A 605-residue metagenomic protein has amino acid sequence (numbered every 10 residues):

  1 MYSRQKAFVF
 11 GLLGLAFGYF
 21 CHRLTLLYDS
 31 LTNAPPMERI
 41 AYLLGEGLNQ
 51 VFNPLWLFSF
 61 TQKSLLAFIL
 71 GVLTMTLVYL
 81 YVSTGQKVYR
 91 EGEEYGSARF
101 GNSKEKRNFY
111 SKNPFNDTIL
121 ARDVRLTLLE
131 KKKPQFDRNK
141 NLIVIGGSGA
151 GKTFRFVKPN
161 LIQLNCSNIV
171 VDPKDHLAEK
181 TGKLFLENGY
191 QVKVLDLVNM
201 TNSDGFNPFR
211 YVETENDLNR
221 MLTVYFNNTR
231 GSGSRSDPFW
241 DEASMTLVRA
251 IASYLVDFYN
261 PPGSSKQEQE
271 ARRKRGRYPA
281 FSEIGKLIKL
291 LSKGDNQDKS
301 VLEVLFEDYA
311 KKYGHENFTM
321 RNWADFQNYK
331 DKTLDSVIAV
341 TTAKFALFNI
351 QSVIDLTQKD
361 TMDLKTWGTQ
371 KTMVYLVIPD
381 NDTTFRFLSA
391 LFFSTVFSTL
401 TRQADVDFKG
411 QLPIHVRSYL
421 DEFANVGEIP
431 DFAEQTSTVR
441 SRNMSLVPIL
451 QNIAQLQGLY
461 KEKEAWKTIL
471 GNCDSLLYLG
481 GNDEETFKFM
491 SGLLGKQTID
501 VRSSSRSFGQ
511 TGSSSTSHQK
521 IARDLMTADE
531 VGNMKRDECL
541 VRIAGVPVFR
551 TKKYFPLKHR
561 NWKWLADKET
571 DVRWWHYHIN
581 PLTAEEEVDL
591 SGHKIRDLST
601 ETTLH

Functional and structural regions predicted by a protein language model:
M1-A150, F154-V157, T201, K496 (+1 more regions): Basic- and hydrophobic-enriched, low-structure N-terminal and domain-boundary segments that flank ATP-binding catalytic
L26, R138-M444, G471, D529-K553 (+1 more regions): P-loop NTPase motor domains
P54-L55, L65-D117, E215-Y225, L290-G294 (+3 more regions): Short alpha-helical interface patches
Y79, F100-N108, R122-P134, F154-R155 (+7 more regions): A broad, low-specificity signal for short, low-complexity segments enriched in glycine/proline and polar/charged
Y81, V88, G92, S97 (+4 more regions): Compositionally biased, low-complexity repeat tracts
F109, F387, F423, E464 (+1 more regions): A short glycine-/small-residue-rich loop at the edge of a beta-strand within enzyme catalytic domains
D123-V124, L129-E130, F136, L142-V144 (+6 more regions): Mixed-charge, polar/low-complexity N-terminal
T436-L540: Conserved ATP-driven motor cores of ASCE-family P-loop NTPases powering translocation/secretion/packaging/pilus
